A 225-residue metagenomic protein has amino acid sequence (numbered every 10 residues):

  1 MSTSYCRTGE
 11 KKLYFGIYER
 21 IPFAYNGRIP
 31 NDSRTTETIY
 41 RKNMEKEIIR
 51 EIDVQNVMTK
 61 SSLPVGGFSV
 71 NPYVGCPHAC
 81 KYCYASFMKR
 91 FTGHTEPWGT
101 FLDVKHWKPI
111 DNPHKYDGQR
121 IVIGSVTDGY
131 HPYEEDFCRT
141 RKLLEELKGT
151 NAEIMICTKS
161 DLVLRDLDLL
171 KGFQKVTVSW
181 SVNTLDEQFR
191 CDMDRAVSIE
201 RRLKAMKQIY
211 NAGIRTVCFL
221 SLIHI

Functional and structural regions predicted by a protein language model:
Y14, I21, Y25-R28, Y40: Short, positively charged and aromatic/hydrophobic N-terminal segments
Y40-T177, L185-F189, I199, L203-K204 (+1 more regions): Conserved Radical SAM active-site core
A212-L220: Short beta-strand/loop segments at the ligand-binding rim of alpha/beta enzyme cores
H224-I225: Conserved small/polar residues in nucleotide/adenosyl-binding loops
